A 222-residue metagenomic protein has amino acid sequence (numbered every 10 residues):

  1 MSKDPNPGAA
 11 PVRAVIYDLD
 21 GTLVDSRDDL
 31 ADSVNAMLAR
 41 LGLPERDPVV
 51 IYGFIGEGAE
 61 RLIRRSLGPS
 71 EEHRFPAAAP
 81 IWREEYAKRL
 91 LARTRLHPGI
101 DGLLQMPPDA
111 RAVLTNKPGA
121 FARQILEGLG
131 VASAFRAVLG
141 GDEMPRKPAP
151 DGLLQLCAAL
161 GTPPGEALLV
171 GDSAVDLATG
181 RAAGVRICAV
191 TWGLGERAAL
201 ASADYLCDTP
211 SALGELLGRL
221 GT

Functional and structural regions predicted by a protein language model:
S2-G53: Active-site neighborhood of HAD-like aspartate-dependent phosphohydrolases
S2-R13, R123-T222: Asp-based, Mg2+/Mn2+-dependent phosphohydrolase catalytic module
I16-D18, L114, V170: Generic enzyme active-site microenvironment
M37-L38, G58-E72, I125-G128, L156-C157: Helix-loop "lid/cap" segments that line or gate small-molecule binding pockets
A39-E45, P69-H73, G130-A134, G161-T162: Short helix-capping segments at alpha-helix termini
E57-K88, P98: A metal-dependent, Asp-based hydrolase signature
K88-V113, G119-R123, P150: Short, acidic loop-to-helix structural element flanking the phosphoryl-transfer center in phosphate-processing enzymes
